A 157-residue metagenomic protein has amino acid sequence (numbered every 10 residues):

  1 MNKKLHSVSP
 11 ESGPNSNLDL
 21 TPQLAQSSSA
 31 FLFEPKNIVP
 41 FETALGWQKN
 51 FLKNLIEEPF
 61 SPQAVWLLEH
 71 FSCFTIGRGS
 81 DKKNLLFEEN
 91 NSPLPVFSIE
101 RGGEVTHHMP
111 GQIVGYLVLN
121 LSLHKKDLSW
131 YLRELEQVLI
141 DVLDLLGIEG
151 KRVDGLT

Functional and structural regions predicted by a protein language model:
M1-T157: N-terminal lobe of the biotin/lipoate ligase/transferase fold
